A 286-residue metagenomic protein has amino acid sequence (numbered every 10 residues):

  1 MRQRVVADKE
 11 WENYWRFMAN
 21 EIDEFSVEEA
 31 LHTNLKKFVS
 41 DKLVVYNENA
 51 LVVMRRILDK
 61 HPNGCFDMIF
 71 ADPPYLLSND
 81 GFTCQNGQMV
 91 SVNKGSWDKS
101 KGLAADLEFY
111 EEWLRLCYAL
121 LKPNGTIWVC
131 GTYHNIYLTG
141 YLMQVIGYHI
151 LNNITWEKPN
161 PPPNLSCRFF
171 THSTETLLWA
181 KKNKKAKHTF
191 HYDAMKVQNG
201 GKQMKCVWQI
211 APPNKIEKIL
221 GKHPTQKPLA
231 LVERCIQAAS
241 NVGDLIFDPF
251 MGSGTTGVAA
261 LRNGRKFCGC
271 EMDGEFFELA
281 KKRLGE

Functional and structural regions predicted by a protein language model:
M1, G285-E286: Short intrinsically disordered terminal tails
M1-F25, E29-C270, E275-E278: Core catalytic lobe of class I
L279-R283: Short functional hotspots where side chains directly engage DNA or cofactors
